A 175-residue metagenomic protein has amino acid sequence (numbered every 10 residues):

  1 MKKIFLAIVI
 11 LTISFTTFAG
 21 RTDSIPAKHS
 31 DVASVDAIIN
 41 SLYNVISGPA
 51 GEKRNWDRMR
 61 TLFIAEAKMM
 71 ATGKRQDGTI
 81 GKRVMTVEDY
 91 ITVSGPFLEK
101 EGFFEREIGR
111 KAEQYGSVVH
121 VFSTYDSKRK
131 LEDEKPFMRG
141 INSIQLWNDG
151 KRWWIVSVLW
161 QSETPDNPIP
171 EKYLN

Functional and structural regions predicted by a protein language model:
M1-S24: Bacterial Sec-dependent N-terminal signal peptides
A19-T61, N175: Short, low-complexity N-terminal intrinsically disordered segments enriched in polar/charged residues
L42, M59, A67, V121 (+1 more regions): Hydrophobic pocket/interface hotspot
Y43-A50, F63-A67, A71, S94 (+1 more regions): Sec/Tat-exported extracytoplasmic proteins
M69, G73, G81-E132: Surface-exposed, charged secondary-structure patches
R75-Q76, D126-R129, W160-P165: Solvent-exposed loop/turn segments at secondary-structure junctions within structured extracellular/periplasmic domains
I80-R83, E132-K135, P165-K172: A short, polar/proline- and glycine-enriched secondary-structure boundary/capping micro-motif
R139-P168: Short beta-strand edge/turn micro-motifs at domain boundaries
